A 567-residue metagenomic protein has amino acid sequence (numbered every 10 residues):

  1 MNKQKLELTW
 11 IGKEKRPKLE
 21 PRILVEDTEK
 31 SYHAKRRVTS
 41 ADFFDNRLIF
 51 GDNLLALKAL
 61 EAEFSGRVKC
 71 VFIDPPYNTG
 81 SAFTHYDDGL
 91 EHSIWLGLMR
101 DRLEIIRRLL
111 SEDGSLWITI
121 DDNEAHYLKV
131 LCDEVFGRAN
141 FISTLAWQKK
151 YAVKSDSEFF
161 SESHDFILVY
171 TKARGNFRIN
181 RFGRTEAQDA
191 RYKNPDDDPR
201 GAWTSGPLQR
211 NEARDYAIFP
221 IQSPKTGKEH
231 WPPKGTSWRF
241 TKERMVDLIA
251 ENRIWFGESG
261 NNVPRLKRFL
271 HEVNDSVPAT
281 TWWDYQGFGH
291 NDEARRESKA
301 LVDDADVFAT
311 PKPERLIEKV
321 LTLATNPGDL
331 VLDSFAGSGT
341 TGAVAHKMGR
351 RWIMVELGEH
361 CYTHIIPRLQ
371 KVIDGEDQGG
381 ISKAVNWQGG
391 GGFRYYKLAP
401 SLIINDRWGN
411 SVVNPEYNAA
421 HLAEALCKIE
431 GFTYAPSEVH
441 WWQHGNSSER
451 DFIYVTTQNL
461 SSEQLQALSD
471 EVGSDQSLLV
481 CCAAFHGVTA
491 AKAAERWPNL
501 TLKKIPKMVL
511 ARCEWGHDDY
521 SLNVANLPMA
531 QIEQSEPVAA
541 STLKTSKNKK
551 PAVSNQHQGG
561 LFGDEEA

Functional and structural regions predicted by a protein language model:
M1-E14, N252-G257, L468-S469, Q476-A484 (+1 more regions): Coupling/switch/interface segments within P-loop NTPase motor domains and analogous charged loops in nucleic-acid
M1-F72, T79-D101, A483-F485, M508 (+1 more regions): DnaQ-like (DEDDh/DEDDy) 3′-5′ exonuclease domain used for proofreading and 3′-end trimming on nucleic acids
K3, L8-E20, H92-L96, N123-A125 (+2 more regions): Conserved S-adenosyl-L-methionine
K3, T171-D303, E318: Active-site-adjacent helix-turn-beta-strand microarchitecture at beta-sheet edges that either contains or buttresses
R36-T39, L54, A59-S115, N123 (+8 more regions): SAM-dependent methyltransferase catalytic-core segment centered on the flexible catalytic loop and adjoining short
D42-F43, R47-L55, A59, D292-L330: Glycine-rich adenosyl-nucleotide cofactor-binding module
E112-D113, D122-R181: Signature of N6-adenine DNA methyltransferases within the class I
I353-A567: PRPP-dependent phosphoribosyltransferase catalytic core
